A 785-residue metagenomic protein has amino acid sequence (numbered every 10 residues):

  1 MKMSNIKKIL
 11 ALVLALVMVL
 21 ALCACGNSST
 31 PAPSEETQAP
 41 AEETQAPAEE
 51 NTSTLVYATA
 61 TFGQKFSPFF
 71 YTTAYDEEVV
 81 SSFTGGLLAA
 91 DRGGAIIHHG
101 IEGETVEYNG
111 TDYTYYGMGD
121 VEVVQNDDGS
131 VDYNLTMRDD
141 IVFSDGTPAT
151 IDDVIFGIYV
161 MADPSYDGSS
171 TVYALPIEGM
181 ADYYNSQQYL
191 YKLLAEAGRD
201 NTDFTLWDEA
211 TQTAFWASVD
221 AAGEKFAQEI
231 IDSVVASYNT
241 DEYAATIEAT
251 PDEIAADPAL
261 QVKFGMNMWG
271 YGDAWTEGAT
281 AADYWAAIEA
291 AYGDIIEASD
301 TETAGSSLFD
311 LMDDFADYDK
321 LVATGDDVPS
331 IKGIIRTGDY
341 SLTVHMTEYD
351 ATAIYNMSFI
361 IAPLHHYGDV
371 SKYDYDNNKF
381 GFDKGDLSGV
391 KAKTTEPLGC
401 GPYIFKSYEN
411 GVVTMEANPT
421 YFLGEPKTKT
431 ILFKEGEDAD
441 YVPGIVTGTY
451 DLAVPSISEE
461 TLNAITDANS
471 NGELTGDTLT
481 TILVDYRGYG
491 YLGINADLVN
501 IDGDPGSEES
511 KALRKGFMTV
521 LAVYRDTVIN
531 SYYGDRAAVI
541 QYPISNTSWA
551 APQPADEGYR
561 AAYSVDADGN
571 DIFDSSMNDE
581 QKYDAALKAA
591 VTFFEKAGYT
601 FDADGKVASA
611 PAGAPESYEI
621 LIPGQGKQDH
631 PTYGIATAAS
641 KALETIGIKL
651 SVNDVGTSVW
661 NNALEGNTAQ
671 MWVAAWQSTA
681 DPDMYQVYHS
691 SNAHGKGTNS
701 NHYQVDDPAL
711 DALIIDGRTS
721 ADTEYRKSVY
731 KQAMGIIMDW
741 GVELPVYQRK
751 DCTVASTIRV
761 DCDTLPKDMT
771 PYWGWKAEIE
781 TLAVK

Functional and structural regions predicted by a protein language model:
A21-A24: C-terminal motif of bacterial Sec signal peptides marking the signal peptidase cleavage site
A58-D128: N-terminal lobe/hinge region of extracytoplasmic solute-binding protein
E78-V79, M346, D350-A351, Y355 (+3 more regions): Detector for C-terminal structural segments
A89-A95, A290-K332, G338-S341, H345-D350 (+6 more regions): Gly/Pro-rich hinge or "lid" segments in bacterial periplasmic/extracellular proteins
G119-G305, G444, G506-G516: Aromatic- and charge-enriched surface segment that lines or borders ligand/interaction sites
A210, A214-E224, S233-T280, A290 (+10 more regions): Extracytoplasmic/peripheral linker and loop segments enriched in polar/acidic and small residues with frequent Thr/Pro
K406, T414-E416, E508-K641, Q732 (+1 more regions): Append "and occasionally in soluble cytosolic enzymes with long acidic Gly/Pro-rich linkers
K406-P419, L432-N500, S531, D535: Extracellular/periplasmic solute-recognition and catalytic clefts
